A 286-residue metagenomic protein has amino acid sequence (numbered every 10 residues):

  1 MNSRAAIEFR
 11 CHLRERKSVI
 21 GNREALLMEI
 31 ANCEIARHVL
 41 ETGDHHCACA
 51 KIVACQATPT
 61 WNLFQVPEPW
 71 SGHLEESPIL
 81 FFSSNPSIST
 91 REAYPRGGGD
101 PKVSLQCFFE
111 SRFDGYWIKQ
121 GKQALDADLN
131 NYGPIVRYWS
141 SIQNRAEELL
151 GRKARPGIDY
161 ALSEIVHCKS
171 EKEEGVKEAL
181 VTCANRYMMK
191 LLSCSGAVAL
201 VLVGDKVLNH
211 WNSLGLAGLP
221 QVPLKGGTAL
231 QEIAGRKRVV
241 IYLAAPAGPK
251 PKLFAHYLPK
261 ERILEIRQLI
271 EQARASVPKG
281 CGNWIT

Functional and structural regions predicted by a protein language model:
M1-H45, V176-M189, V207-T286: C-terminal capping/extension of enzyme domains
A36-T60: N-terminal ordered "arm"
Q56-K153, P220: Adenosine ribonucleotide-centric catalytic and binding domains
A57, I158-A184: Charged, often glycine-rich, active-site loop that binds/positions anionic groups
P78-S83, A154-E164, A199-G204, Y242: A structural signal for short, well-ordered beta-strand segments and their strand-loop junctions that often border
N85-S89, V166-S170, D205-N209, A245-K250: Short, solvent-exposed loop/turn segments at secondary-structure junctions
I142-I158, C194-A197, Q231-V239: A structural motif corresponding to the C-terminal end of an alpha-helix and its immediate exit/capping segment
M188-G204: Proline-aspartate-enriched helix->loop->beta-strand connector
